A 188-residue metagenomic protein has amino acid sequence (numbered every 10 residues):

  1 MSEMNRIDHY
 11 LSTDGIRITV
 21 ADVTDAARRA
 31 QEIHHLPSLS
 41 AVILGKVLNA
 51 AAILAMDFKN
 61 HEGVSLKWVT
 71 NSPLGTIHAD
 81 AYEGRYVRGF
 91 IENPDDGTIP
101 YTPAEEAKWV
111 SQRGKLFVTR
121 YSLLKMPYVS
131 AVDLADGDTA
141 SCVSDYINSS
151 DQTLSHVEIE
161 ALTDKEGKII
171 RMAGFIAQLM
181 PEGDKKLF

Functional and structural regions predicted by a protein language model:
S2-F188: Interaction interfaces in information-processing and related assembly proteins
